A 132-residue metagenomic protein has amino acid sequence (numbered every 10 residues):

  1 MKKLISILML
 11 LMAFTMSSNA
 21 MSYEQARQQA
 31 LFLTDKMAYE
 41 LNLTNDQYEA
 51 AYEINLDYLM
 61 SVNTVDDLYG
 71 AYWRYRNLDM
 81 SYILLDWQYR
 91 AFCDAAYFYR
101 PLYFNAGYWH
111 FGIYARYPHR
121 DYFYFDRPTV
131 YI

Functional and structural regions predicted by a protein language model:
M1-A26: Bacterial Sec-dependent N-terminal signal peptides
Y23-Y39, N45-I132: Low-complexity segments
